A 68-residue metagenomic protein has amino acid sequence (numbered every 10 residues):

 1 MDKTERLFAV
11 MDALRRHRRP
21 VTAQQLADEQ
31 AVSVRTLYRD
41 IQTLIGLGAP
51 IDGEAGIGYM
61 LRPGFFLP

Functional and structural regions predicted by a protein language model:
M1-P68: Short, basic/aromatic recognition patches that contact phosphate-bearing ligands
